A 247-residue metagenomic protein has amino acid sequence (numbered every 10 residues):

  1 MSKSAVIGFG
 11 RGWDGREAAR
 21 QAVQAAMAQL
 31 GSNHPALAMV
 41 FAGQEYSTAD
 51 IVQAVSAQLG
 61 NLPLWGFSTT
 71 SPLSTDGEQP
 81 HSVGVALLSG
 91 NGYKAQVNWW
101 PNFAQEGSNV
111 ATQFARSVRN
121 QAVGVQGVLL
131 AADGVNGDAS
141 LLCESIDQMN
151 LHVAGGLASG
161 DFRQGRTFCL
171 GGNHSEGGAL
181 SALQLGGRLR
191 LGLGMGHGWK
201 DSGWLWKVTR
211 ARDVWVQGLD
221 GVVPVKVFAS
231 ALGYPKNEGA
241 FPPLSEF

Functional and structural regions predicted by a protein language model:
M1-Q58, L62, F67-S71, T75-F247: Small-residue-enriched flexible segments
